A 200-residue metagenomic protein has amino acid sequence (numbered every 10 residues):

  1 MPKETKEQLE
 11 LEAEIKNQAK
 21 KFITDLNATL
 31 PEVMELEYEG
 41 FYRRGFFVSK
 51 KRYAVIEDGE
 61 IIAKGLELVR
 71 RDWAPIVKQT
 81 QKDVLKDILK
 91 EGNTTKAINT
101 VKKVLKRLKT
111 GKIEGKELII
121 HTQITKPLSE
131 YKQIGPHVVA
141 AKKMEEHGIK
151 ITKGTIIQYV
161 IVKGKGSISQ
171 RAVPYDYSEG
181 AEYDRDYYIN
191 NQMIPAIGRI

Functional and structural regions predicted by a protein language model:
M1-I200: DNA-dependent DNA polymerase catalytic subunits
